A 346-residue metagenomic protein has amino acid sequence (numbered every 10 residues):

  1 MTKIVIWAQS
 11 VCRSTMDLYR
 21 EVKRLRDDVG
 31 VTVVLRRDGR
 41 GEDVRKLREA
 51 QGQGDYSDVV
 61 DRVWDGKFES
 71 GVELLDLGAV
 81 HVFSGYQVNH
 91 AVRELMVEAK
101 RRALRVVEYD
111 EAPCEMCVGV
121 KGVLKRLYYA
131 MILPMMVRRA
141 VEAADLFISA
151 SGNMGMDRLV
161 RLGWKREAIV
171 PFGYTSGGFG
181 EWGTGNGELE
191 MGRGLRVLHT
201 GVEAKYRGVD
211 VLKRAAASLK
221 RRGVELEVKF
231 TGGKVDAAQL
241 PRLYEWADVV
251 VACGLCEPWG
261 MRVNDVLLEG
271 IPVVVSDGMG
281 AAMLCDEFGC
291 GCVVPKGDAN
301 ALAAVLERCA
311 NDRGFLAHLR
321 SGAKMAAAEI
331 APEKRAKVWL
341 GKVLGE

Functional and structural regions predicted by a protein language model:
R126-I148, D157: Membrane-proximal helix-turn-helix segments that form the acceptor-binding/catalytic region of lipid-linked
E190-R207, K213-A216: Conserved donor-binding/catalytic core segment of Leloir-type glycosyltransferases
P241, N264-L268, A282-M283: Short alpha-helical segment that forms part of, or immediately flanks, the ligand-binding pocket in carbohydrate-active
R242-A247: Short alpha-helical donor nucleotide-sugar binding micro-motif in glycosyltransferases
L255: Aromatic "clamp/platform" in nucleotide-sugar-dependent glycosyltransferases that forms part of the donor/acceptor
P272-V275: Short hydrophobic beta-strand element within catalytic cores of glycosyltransferases and related nucleotide-activated
E287-F288, C292-A299, R308-R313: Conserved acidic donor-binding segment of nucleotide-sugar-dependent glycosyltransferases
G314-L344: A charged, aromatic-enriched C-terminal amphipathic alpha-helix characteristic of glycosyltransferases across folds
